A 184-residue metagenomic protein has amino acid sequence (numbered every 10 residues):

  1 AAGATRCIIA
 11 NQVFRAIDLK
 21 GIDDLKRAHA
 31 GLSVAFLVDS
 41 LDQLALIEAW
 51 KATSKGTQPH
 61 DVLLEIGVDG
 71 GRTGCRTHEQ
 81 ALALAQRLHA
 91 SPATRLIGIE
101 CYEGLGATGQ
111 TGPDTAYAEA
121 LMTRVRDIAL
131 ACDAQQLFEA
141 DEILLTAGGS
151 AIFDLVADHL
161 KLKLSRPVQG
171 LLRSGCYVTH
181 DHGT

Functional and structural regions predicted by a protein language model:
A1-T111: Active-site-proximal beta-alpha core segment in soluble small-molecule metabolic enzymes
D61, G67-G183: Active-site loop/helix belt of alpha/beta enzymes
